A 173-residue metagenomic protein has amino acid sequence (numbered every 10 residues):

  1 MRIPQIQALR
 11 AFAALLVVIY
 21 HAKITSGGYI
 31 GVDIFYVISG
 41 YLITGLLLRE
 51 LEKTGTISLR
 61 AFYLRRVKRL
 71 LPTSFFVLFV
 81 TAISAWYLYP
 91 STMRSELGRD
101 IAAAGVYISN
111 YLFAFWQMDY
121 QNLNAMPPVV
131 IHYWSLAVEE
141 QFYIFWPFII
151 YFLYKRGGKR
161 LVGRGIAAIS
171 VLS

Functional and structural regions predicted by a protein language model:
M1-S173: Membrane-interface helix/loop caps of multi-pass membrane proteins
